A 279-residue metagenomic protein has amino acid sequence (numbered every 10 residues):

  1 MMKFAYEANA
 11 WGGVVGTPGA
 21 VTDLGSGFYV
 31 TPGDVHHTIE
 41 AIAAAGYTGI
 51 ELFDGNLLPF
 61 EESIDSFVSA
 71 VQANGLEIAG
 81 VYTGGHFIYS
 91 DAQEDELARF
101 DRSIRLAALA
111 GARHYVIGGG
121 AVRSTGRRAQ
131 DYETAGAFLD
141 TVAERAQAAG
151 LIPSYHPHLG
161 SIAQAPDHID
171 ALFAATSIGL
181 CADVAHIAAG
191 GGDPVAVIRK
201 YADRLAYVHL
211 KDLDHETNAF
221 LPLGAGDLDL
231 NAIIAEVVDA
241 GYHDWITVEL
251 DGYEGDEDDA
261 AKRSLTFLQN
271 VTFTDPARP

Functional and structural regions predicted by a protein language model:
M1-L109, D140, L151, L265-P279: N-terminal pre-domain/capping segments
M2-A8, I50-L52, I78-T83, Y115-I117 (+4 more regions): Hydrophobic faces of well-ordered beta-strands that scaffold small-molecule active sites in alpha/beta enzyme cores
N9-W11, F53-G55, T83-I88, G120-V122 (+4 more regions): Active-site beta-loop-alpha junctions enriched in small/polar residues
V14, P18-P32, G126-A129, P166 (+3 more regions): Gly/Pro-rich active-site loop or hairpin
L24, V68-A70, E96-R99, E133-T134 (+4 more regions): Short, hinge-like loop/turn segments at secondary-structure boundaries
G46, F173-L180, Y201-A206: Glycine-enriched alpha-helix->loop->beta-strand junction motifs that scaffold or abut catalytic
A73-E77, Y89-C181, A189, D258-D259 (+1 more regions): Active-site acidic/histidine proton-transfer and metal-coordination neighborhood in alpha/beta enzyme cores
E249, E257-L268: Short, hydrophobic-biased amphipathic alpha-helical segments
